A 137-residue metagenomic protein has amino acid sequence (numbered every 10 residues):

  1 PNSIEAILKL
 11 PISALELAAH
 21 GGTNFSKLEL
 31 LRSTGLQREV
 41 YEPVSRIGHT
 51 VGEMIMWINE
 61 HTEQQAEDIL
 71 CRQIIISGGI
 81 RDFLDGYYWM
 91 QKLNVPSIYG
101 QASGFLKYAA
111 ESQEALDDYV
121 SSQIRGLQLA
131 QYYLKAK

Functional and structural regions predicted by a protein language model:
P1-L8, G79-R81: Active-site glycine- and acidic-residue-rich loops that bind and position anionic ligands or nucleotide-like cofactors
N2-I4, S26-L30, G86-Y88: Short acidic, glycine/serine/threonine-rich loops at helix termini
I7, L15, W89: Conserved, mostly hydrophobic/aromatic
E16-A19, R46-G48: Catalytic beta/alpha-barrel core
A19-G22, S103-F105: Short, ordered loop/turn segments at secondary-structure junctions
G21-S26, R38: Glycine-rich, proline-tolerant flexible connector loops at the mouths of alpha/beta enzymes
N24-E29, Y108-S112: Short, charged, surface-exposed secondary-structure boundary motifs
G35-I75, R81-K137: Alpha/beta catalytic cores of nucleotide-metabolism and tRNA/nucleoside-modifying enzymes
